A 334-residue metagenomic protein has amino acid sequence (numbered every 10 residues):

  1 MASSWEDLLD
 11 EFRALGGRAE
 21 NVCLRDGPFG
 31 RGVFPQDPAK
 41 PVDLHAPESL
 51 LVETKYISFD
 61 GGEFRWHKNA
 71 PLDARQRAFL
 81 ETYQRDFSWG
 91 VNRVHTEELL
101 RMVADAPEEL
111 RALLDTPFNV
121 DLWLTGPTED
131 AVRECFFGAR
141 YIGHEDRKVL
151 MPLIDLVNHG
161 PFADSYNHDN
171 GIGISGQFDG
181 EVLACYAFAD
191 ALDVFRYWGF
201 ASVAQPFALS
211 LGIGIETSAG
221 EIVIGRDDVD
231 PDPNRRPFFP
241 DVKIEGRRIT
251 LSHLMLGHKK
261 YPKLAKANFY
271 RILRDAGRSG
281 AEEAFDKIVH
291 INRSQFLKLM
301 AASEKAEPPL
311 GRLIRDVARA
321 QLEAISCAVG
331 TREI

Functional and structural regions predicted by a protein language model:
M1-I334: Conserved catalytic SET/PR domain of SAM-dependent protein methyltransferases, capturing the structural core that binds
